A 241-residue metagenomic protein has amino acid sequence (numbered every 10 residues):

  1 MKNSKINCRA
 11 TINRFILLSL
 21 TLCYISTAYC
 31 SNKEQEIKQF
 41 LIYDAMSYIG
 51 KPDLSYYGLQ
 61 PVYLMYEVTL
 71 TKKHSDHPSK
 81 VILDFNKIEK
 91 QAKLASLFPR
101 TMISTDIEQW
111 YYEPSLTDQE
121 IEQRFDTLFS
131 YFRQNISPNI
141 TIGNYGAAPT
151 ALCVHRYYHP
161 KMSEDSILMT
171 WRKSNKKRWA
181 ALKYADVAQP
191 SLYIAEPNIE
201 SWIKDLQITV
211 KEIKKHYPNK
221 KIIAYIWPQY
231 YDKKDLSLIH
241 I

Functional and structural regions predicted by a protein language model:
S4-I16: Bacterial N-terminal signal peptides that target proteins for export
S31-P78: Boundary/entry segment of secreted carbohydrate-active catalytic domains
G50, D84-A92, D165-W179, K204-I213: Alpha-helical scaffolding within the catalytic cores of extracellular/periplasmic polymer-degrading hydrolases
P61-L64, I103-T105, I142-N144, A188-P190 (+1 more regions): Hydrophobic faces of well-ordered beta-strands that scaffold small-molecule active sites in alpha/beta enzyme cores
A95-D118, D186-I194: Active-site groove signature of glycoside hydrolases
T150-V154, Y217-L236: Active-site clefts of carbohydrate-active enzymes
W171-E200: Aromatic- and acid-rich polysaccharide-binding/catalytic face of secreted or lumenal carbohydrate-active enzymes
I239-I241: Conserved small/polar residues in nucleotide/adenosyl-binding loops
